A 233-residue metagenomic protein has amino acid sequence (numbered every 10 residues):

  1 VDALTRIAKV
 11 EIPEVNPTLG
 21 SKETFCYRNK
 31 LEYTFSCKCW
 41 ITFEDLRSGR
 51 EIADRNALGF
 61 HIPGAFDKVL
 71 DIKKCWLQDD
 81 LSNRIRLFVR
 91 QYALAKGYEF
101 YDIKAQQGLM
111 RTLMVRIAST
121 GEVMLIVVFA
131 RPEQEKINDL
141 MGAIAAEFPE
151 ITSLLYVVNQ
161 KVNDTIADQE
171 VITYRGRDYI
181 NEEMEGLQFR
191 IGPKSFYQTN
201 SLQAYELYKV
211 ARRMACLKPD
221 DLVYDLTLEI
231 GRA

Functional and structural regions predicted by a protein language model:
V1-R232: Accessory RNA-recognition modules of RNA-modification enzymes
